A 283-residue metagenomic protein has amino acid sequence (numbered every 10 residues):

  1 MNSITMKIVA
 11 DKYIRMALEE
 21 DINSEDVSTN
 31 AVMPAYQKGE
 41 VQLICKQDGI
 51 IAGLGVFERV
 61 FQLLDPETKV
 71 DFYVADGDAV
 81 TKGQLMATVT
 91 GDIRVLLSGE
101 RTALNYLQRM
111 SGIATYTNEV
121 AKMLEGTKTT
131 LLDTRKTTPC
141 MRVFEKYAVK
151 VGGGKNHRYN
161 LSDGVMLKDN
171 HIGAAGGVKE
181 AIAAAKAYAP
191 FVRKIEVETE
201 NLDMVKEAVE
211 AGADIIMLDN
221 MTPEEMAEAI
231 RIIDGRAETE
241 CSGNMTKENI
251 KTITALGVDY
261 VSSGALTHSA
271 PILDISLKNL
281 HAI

Functional and structural regions predicted by a protein language model:
N2-A211, I215, A227-I232, E238-C241 (+2 more regions): Acidic/glycine-rich phosphate/pyrophosphate-binding loops and surrounding catalytic core that coordinate Mg2+
N220, G243, G264-A265: Short secondary-structure boundary segments
A265-I283: Short, charged, intrinsically disordered terminal tails
